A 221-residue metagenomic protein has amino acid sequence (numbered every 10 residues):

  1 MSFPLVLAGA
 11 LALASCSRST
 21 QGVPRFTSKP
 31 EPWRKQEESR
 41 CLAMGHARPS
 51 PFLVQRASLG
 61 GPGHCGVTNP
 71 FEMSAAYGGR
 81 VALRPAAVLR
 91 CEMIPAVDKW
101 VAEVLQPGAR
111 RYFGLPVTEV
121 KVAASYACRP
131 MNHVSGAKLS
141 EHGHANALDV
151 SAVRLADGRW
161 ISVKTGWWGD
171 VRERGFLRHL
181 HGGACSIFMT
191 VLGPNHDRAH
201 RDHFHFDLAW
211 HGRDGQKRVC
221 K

Functional and structural regions predicted by a protein language model:
M1-A14: Sec-dependent bacterial lipoprotein signal peptides
L13-Q36: Bacterial Sec signal peptide processing site at the extreme N-terminus
S17, R40-L42, H64-G66, R90-E92 (+3 more regions): Sequence contexts marking disulfide-bonded cysteines in secreted/extracellular proteins
S19-P24, L139, H144-K221: Catalytic cores and adjacent binding grooves of peptidoglycan-active enzymes
T27, A86-A96, V163-V171: Second-shell loop/turn segments in exported
R40-K121: Active-site acidic/histidine clusters and adjacent loop/turn architecture that either coordinate catalytic ions
V54-C65, T118-P130, R198-F204, A209-W210: Acidic helix-start/capping segments at beta-turn-to-alpha-helix junctions
R111-A145: Active-site-adjacent substructure of cysteine-protease-like catalytic cores
